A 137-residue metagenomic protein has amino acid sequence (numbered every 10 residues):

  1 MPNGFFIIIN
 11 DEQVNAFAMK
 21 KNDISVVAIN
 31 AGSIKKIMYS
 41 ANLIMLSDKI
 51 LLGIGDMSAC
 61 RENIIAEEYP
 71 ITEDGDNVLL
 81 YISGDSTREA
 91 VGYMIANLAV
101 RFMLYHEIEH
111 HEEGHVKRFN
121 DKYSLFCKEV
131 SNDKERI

Functional and structural regions predicted by a protein language model:
M1-R101, E113-V116: Peri-catalytic and regulatory segments of divalent metal-dependent proteins
H106, H110: Histidine-centered divalent metal-coordination motifs
E113-R136: Post-HEXXH active-site segment of zinc metalloproteases
